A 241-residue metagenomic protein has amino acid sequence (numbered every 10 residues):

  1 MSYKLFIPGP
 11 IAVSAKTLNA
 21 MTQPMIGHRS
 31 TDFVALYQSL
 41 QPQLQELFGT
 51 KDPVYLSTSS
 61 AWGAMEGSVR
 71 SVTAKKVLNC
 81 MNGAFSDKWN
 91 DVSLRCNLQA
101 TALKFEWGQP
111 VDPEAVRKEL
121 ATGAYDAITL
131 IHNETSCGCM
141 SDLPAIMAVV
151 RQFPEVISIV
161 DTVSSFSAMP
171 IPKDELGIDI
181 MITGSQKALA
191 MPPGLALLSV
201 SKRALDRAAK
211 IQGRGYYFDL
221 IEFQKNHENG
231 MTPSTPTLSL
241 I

Functional and structural regions predicted by a protein language model:
S2-T58: A glycine-/small-polar-enriched, mobile loop at the entrance of the PLP active site in fold-type I
L5-I7, Y55-T58, N79, A102 (+4 more regions): General beta-strand structural signal in soluble alpha/beta enzymes
A12-V13, Q186-I241: Active-site C-terminal subdomain of aminotransferase-like
K51-L78, N82, S86-N90: Conserved beta-loop-alpha segment that forms the PLP phosphate-binding cup at the N-terminus of a helix
K88-A100, R117: Active-site-proximal loop->helix
V111-S167: Active-site phosphate-binding strand-loop segment of PLP-dependent enzymes
D174-Q186: Conserved active-site segment immediately N-terminal to the catalytic lysine that forms the internal aldimine
